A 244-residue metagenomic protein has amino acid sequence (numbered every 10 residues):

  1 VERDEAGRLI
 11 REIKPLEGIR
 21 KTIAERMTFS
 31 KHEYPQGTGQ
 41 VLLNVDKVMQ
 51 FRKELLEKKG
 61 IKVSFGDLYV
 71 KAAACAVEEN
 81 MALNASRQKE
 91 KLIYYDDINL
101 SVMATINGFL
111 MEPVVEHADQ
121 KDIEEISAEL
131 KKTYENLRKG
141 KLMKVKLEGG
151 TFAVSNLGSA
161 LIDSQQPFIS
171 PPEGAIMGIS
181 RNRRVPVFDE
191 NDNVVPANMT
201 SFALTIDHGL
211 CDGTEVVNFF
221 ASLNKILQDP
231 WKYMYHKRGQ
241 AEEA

Functional and structural regions predicted by a protein language model:
V1-A244: C-terminal catalytic/motor cores of large multi-domain enzyme assemblies
